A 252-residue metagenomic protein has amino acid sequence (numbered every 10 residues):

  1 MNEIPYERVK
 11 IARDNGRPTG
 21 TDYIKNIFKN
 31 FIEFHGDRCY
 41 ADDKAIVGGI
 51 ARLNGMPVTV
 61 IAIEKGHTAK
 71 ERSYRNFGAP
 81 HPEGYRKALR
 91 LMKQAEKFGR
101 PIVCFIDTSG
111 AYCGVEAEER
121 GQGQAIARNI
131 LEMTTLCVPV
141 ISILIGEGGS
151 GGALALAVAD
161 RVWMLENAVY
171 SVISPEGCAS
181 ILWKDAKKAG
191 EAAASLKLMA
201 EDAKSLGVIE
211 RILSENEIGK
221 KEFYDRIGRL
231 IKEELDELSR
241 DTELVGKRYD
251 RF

Functional and structural regions predicted by a protein language model:
M1-S180, K184-K187, A194-R251: Terminal-region recognition feature
